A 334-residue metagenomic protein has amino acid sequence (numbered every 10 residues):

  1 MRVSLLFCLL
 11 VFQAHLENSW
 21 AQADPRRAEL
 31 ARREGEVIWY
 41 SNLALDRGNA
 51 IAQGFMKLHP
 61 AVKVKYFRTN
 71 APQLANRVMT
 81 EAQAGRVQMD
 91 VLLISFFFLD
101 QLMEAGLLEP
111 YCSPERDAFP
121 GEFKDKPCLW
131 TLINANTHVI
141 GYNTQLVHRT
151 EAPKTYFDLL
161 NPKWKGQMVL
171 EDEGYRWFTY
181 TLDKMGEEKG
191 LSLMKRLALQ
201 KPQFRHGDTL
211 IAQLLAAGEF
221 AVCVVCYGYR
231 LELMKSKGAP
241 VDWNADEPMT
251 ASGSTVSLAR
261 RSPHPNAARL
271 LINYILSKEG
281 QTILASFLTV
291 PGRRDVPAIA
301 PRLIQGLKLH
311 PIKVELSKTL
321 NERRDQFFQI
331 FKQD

Functional and structural regions predicted by a protein language model:
M1-E34: Short, low-complexity disordered leader/linker segments with a strong preference for bacterial N-terminal type II
P25, I38-Q53, V64-A82, R86-E219: Extracytoplasmic ligand-binding site segments that recognize negatively charged/polar headgroups
I51, K189, L193-R196, S254 (+2 more regions): Short amphipathic alpha-helical coupling segments at ligand-binding clamshell hinges and other catalytic/signaling
F96-Q101, A221-P240: A ligand-binding cleft/hinge motif common to bilobed small-molecule-binding domains
G121, A135-N136, M194-A198, Q203-R205 (+2 more regions): Periplasmic-binding protein-like
G141-L146, L182-K184, S252-H264, I283-L284: A bilobed periplasmic-binding-protein/Venus flytrap-type ligand-binding module shared by bacterial periplasmic
W164-E173, I275-P297: Periplasmic-binding protein-like
A298-D334: Extracellular/periplasmic bilobal clamshell ligand-binding domains
